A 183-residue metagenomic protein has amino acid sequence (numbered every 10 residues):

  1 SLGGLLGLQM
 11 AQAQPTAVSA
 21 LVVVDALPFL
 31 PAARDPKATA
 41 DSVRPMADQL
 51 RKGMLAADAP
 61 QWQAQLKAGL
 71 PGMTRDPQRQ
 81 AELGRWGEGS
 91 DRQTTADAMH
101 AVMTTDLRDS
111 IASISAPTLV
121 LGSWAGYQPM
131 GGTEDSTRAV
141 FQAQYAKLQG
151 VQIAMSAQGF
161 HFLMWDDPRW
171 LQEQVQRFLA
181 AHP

Functional and structural regions predicted by a protein language model:
G3, G7: Gly/Ala-rich beta-loop-alpha elbow adjacent to hydrolase catalytic centers
L8-Q12, A17-A56: Flexible "cap/lid" loop of the alpha/beta hydrolase fold
T16, A112-I114: Structured loop/turn residues at beta-strand edges in well-structured enzyme cores
A32-A38, G53-S110: Conserved alpha/beta-hydrolase catalytic His-Asp/Glu region
A32-K37, S123, G131-E134, D166-D167: Short aromatic-enriched loop/helix-cap "lid" or pocket-rim segments at secondary-structure transitions that line
S115-G159: Conserved loop-alpha-helix segment in the C-terminal half of the alpha/beta-hydrolase fold that carries the catalytic
K147-P183: Catalytic active-site module of serine/aspartate enzymes centered on a nucleophile-bearing elbow/loop
